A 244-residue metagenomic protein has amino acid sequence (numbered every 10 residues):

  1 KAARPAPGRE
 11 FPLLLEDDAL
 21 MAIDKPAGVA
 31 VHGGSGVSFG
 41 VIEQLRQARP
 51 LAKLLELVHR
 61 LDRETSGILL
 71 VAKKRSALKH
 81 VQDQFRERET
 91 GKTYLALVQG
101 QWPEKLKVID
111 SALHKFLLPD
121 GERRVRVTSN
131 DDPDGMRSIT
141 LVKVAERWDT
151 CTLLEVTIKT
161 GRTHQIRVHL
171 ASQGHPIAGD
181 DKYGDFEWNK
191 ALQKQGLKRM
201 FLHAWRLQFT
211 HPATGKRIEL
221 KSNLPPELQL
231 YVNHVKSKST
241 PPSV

Functional and structural regions predicted by a protein language model:
K1-V244: RNA pseudouridine synthases
